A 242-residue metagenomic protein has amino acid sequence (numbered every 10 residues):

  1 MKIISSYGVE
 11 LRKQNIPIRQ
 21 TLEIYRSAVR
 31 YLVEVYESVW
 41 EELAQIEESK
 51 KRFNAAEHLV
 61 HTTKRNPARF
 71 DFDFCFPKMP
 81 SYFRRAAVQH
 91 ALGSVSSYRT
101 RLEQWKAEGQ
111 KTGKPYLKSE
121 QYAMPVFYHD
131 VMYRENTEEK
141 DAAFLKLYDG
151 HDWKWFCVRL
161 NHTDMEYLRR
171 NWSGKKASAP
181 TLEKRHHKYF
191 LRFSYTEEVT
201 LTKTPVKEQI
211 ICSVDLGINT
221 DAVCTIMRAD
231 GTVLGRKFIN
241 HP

Functional and structural regions predicted by a protein language model:
M1-P242: Nucleic-acid substrate recognition interfaces
